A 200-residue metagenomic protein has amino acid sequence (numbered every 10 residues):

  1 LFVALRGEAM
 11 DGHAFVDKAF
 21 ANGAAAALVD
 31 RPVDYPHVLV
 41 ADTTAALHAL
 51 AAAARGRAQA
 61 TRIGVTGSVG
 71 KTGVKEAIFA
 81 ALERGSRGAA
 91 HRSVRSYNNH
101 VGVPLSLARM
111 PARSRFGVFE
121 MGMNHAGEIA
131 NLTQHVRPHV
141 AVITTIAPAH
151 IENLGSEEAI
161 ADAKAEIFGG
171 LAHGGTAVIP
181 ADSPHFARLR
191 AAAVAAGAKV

Functional and structural regions predicted by a protein language model:
L1-A49, A53: N-terminal leader/targeting and accessory segments in enzymes
A26-R31, A41, R95, A193-V200: Beta-strand->loop->alpha-helix junctions that form or flank phosphate-binding loops in nucleotide-handling enzymes
A46-A181, H185-A196: Phosphate-binding loop of NTP-binding sites
